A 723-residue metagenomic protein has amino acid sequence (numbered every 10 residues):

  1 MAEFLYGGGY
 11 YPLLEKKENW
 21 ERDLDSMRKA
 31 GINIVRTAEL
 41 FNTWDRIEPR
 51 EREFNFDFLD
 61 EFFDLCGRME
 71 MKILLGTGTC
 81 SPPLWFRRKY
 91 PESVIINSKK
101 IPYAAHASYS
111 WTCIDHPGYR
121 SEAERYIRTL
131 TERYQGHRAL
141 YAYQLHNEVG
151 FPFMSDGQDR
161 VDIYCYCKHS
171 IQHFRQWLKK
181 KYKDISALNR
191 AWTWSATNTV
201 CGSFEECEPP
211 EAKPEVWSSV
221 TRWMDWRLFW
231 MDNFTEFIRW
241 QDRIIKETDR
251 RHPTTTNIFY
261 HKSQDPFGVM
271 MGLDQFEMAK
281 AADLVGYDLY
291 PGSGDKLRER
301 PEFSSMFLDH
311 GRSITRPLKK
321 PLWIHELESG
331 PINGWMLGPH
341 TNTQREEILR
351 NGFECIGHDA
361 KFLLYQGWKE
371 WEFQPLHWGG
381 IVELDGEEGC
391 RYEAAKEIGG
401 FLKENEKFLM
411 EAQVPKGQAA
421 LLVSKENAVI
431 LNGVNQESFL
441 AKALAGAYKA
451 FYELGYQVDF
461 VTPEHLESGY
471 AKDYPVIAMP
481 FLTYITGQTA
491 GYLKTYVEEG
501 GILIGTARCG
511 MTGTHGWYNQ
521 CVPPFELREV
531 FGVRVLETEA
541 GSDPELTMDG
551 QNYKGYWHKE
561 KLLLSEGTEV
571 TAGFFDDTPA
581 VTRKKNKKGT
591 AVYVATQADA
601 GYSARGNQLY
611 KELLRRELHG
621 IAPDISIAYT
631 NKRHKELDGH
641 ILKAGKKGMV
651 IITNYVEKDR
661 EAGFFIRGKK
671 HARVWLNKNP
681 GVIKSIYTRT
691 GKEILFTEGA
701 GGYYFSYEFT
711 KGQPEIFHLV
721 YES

Functional and structural regions predicted by a protein language model:
L5-K16, F41-D57, A104-E124, I163-Y164 (+8 more regions): The substrate-binding groove and active-site-proximal loops of carbohydrate-active enzymes, especially glycoside
G8, M27, V35, C66 (+10 more regions): Conserved, mostly hydrophobic/aromatic
L14-K29, A123-T129, D265-M278, T343-F353 (+1 more regions): Short, acidic/polar
R22-R28, R36-Y103, R128-T131, T235-D249: Aromatic-lined substrate-binding rim segments of carbohydrate-active enzymes
K100-S304, H310: Polysaccharide-binding and catalytic clefts of secreted carbohydrate-active enzymes
T255-G446, V533-S542, L546-W557, T571-F575 (+7 more regions): Hydrophobic targeting/anchoring helices
A450-Y470: A short, well-structured beta->alpha microelement
P480-S723: A conserved amphipathic helix/loop scaffold that creates a polar/acidic microenvironment used either to coordinate
